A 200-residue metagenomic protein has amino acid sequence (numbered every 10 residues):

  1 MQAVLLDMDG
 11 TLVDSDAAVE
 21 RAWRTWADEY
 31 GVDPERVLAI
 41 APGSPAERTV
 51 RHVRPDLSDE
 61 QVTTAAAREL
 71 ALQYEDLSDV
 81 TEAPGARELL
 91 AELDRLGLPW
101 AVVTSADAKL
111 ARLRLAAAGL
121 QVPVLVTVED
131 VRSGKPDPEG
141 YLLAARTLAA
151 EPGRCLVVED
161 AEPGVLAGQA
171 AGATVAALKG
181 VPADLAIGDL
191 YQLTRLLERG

Functional and structural regions predicted by a protein language model:
M1-E88, D94-L96, K109-R112: N-terminal helical cap/lid subdomain that shapes the substrate entry/recognition surface in HAD-like hydrolases
M1-Q2, A91-D94, L98, D107-G200: Asp-based, Mg2+/Mn2+-dependent phosphohydrolase catalytic module
V13, R36, D79, A101 (+2 more regions): A generic secondary-structure micro-motif detector that highlights 1-2 residue hydrophobic/ambivalent hotspots embedded
D14, V102-T104, A177: Hydrophobic residues in well-ordered beta-strands that form the structural core
T25-D28, V102, T194, G200: Intrinsic disorder/low-complexity segments enriched in polar/charged and small flexible residues
